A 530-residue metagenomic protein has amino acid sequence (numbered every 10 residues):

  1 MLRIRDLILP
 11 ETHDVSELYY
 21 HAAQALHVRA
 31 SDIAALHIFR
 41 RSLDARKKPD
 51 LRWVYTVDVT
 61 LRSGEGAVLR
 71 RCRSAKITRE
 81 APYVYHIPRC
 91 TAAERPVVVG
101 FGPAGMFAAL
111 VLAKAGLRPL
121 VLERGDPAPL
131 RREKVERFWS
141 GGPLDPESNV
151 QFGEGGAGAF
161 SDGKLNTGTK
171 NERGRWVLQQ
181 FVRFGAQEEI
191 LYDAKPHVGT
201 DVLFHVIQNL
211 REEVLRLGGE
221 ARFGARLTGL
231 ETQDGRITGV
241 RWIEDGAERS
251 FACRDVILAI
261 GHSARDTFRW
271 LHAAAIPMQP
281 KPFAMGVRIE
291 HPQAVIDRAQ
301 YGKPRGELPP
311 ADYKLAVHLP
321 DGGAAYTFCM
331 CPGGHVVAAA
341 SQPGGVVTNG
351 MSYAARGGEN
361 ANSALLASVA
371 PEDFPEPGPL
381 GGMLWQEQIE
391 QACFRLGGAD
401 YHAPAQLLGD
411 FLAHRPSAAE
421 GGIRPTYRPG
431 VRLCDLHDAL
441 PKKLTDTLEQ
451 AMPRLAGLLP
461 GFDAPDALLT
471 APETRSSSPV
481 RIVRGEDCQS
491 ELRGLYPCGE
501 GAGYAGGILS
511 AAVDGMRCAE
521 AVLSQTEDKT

Functional and structural regions predicted by a protein language model:
M1-L51, V57-T530: Residues forming the flavin
